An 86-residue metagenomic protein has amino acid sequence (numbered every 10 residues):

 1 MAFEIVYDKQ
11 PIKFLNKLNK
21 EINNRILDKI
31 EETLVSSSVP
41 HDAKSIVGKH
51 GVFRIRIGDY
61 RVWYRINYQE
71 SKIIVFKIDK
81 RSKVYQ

Functional and structural regions predicted by a protein language model:
M1-R54, Y68-K72, V84-Q86: Basic, Lys/Arg-enriched alpha-helical interface segments
R65: Conserved Hanks-type protein kinase catalytic core
D79: Residues forming the ATP-binding cleft of Hanks-type serine/threonine protein kinase domains
